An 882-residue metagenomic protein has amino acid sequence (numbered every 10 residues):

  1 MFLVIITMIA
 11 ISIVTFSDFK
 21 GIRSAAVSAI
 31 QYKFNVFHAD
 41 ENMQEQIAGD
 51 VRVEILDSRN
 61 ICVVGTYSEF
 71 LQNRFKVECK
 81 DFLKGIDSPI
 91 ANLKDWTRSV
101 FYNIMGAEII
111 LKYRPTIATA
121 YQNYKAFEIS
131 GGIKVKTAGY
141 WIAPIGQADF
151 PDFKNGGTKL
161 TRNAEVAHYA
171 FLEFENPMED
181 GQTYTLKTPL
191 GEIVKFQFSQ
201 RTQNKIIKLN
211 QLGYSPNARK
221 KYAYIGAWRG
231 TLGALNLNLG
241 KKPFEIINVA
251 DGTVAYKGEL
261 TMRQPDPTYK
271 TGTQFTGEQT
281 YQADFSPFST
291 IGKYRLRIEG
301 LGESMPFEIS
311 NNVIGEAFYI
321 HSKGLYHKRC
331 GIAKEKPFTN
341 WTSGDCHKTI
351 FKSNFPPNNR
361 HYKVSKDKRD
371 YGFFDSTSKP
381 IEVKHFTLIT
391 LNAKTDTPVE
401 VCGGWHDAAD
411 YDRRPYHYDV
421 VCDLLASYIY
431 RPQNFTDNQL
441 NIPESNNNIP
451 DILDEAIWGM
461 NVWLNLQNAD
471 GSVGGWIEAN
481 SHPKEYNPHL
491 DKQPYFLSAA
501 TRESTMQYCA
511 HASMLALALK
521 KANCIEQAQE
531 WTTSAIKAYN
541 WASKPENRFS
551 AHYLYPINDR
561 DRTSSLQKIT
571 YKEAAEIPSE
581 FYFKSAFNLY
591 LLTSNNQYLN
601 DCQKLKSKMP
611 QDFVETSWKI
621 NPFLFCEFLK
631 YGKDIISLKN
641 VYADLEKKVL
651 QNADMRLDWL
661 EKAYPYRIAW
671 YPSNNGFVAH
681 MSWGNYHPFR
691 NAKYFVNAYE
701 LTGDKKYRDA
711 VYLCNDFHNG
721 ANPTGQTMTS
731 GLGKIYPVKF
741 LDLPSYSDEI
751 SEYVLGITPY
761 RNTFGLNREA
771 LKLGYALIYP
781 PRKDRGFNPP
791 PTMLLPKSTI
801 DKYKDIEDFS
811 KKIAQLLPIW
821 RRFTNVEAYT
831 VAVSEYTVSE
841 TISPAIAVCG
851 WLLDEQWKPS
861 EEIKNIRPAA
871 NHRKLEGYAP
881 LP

Functional and structural regions predicted by a protein language model:
M8-I30: Bacterial Sec-dependent signal peptides at the C-terminal "C-region" and cleavage site
A29-Y32, F198-K221, S304-D345, T349: Low-complexity, Pro/Ser/Thr- and charge-rich linker/hinge segments at domain boundaries
Q44-W141, G146-A170, L212-G213, R219-G300 (+7 more regions): Aromatic (Trp/Tyr) and acidic
N176-I206: Acidic, Ser/Thr/Gly/Pro-rich low-complexity segments and short DxT(G/T)-type signature motifs
P189-V194, G300-P306: Short acidic/polar inter-strand loop motif in beta-rich domains
N441-D451: Acidic, glycine-anchored loop motifs typical of Ca2+
I449-S472: Carboxylate/His-rich catalytic cores and anion/metal-binding grooves
S607-V614: Solenoid-like repeat scaffolds
